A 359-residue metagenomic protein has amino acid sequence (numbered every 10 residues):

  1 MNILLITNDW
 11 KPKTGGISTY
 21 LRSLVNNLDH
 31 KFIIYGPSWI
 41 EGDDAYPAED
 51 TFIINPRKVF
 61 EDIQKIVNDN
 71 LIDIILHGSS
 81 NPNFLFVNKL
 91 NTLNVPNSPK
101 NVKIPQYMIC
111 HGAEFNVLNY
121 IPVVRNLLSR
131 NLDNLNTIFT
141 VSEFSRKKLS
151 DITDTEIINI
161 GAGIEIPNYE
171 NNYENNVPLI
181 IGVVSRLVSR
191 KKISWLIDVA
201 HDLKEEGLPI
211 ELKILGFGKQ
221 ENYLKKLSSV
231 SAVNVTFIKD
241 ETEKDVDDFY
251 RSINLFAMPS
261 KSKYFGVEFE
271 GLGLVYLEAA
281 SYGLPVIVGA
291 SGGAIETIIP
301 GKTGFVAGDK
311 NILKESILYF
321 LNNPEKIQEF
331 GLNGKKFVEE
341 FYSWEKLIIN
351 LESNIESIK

Functional and structural regions predicted by a protein language model:
I6, E174-K191, I197-H201, K213: Conserved donor-binding/catalytic core segment of Leloir-type glycosyltransferases
H77-N83, C110: Short His-centered aromatic/hydrophobic patch
M108, D133-Y169: Donor nucleotide-sugar binding/catalytic pocket of nucleotide-sugar-dependent glycosyltransferases
L224-D247, L255: Nucleotide-activated donor-binding/catalytic signature segment of Leloir-type glycosyltransferases, i.e., the conserved
R251-F269, L284: Acidic donor-binding loop of glycosyltransferase active sites
Y276, A280-S281, P285-V288, I298: Short hydrophobic beta-strand element within catalytic cores of glycosyltransferases and related nucleotide-activated
I299-N311, Y319-E325: Conserved acidic donor-binding segment of nucleotide-sugar-dependent glycosyltransferases
Y319, K326-F341, L347, S353 (+1 more regions): A short, well-ordered alpha-helix in the C-terminal region of glycosyltransferases
